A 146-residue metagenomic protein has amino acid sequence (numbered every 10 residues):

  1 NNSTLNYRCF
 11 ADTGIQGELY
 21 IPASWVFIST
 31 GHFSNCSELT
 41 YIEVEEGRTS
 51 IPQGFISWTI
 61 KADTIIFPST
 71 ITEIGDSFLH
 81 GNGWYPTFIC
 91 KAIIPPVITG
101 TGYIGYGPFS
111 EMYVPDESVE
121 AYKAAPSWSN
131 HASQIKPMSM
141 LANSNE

Functional and structural regions predicted by a protein language model:
N1-T4, G14-F27, C36-S50, I60-E73 (+3 more regions): Structural signature of tandem-repeat unit edges
T4-L5, E146: Extracellular/luminal Pro/Thr/Ser-rich low-complexity repeat and linker "mucin-like" segments that act as
N6-C9, S29-H32, P52-F55, G75-F78 (+1 more regions): Consensus positions within tandem repeat domains that build extended binding/scaffold surfaces
T13, N82, A125-S129: Residues at alpha-helix termini
G100-I104, E120-H131: Short, aromatic/basic amphipathic alpha-helical patches
S139-E146: Residue-level detector of functionally pivotal "anchor" positions at catalytic/ligand-binding pockets or at interdomain
